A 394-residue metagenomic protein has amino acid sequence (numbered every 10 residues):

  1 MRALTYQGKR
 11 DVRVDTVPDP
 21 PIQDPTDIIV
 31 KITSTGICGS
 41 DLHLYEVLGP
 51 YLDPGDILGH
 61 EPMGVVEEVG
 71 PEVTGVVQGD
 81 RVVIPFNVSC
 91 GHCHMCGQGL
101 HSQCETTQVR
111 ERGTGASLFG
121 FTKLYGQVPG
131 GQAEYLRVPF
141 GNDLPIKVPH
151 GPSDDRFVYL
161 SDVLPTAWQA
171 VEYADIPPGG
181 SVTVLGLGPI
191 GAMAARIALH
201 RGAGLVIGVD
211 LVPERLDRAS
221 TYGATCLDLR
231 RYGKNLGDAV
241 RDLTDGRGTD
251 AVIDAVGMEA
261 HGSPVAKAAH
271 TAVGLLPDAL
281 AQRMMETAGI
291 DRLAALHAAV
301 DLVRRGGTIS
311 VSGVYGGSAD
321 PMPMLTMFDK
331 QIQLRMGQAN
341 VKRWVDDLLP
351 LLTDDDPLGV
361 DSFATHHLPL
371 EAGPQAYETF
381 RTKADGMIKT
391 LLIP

Functional and structural regions predicted by a protein language model:
P18-T35, L48-G97, H101-S102, P129 (+1 more regions): Glycine-rich beta-strand-centered segment in the early N-terminal region that forms part of a ligand/cofactor-binding
Q23-D24, V77, P177, R247 (+1 more regions): Residue-level recognition of short, solvent-exposed, well-ordered loop/turn junctions that link secondary-structure
C38, F86-H150, D154: Cysteine-cluster motifs in flexible loop/terminal segments that predominantly coordinate metals
R81-V82, E134-Y135, P145-K234, D238 (+1 more regions): Mid-domain Rossmann-like dinucleotide-binding core that forms the NAD(H)/NADP(H) cofactor-binding site
A174, D217, Y222-Q333: Glycine-rich cofactor phosphate-binding loops and adjacent beta1-alpha1 units of small-molecule cofactor enzyme domains
V212, Y315, N340: Residues in the short beta-alpha loop(s) of Rossmann-like NAD(P)-binding domains
H297, D301, K342-P394: C-terminal hydrophobic helical "lid"/dimerization subdomain of Rossmann-like NAD(P)H-dependent oxidoreductases
R305-S312, M322-S362: Rossmann-fold dehydrogenase core element
